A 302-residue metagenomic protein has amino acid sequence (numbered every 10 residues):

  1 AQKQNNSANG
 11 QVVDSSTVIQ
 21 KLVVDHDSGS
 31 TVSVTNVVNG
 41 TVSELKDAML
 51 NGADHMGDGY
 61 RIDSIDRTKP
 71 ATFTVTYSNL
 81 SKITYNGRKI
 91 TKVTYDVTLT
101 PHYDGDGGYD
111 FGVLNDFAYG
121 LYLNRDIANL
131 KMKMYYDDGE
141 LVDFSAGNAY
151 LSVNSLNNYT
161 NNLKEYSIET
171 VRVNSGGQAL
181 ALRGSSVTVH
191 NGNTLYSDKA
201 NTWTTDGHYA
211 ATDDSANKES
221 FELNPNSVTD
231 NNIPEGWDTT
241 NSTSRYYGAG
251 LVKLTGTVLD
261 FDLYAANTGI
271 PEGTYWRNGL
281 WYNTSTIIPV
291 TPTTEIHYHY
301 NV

Functional and structural regions predicted by a protein language model:
A1-N124: N-terminal targeting leaders for non-cytosolic proteins
N5, V23, N174, T255 (+2 more regions): Small/flexible residues
H26, H55, H102, H190 (+2 more regions): Histidine (H) residue identity feature
Y85, Y136, T291: Acidic surface patches and DE-rich sequence motifs
T94, L121, L195, H208 (+1 more regions): Intrinsically disordered, low-complexity N-terminal regions enriched in serine/proline/glycine with scattered basic
D96-S175: Extracellular-facing segments of soluble proteins and assemblies that are Gly/Ser/Thr-biased and enriched in aromatics
N157-T291: Contiguous ligand/interfacial binding patches
V290-V302: Serine/threonine-rich low-complexity intrinsically disordered regions
